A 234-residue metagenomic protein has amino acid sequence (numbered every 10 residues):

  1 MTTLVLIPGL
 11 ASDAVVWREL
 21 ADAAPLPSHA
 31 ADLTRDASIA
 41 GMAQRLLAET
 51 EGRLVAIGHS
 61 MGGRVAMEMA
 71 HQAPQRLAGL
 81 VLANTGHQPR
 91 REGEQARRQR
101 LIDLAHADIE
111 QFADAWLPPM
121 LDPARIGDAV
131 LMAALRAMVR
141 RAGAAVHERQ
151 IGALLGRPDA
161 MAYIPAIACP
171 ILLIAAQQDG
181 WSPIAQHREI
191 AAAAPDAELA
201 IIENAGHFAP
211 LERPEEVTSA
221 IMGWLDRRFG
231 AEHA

Functional and structural regions predicted by a protein language model:
M1-R45: Conserved HGGG/HGGXW glycine-rich cap/lid loop of the alpha/beta-hydrolase fold
G58-G62, A66: Gly/Ala-rich beta-loop-alpha elbow adjacent to hydrolase catalytic centers
H71-Q72, R76-A113, P119-M120: Flexible "cap/lid" loop of the alpha/beta hydrolase fold
R90-G93, D108-A166: Conserved alpha/beta-hydrolase catalytic His-Asp/Glu region
I167, L173-A175, D179: Short beta-strand/loop motif that positions the catalytic acidic residue of the alpha/beta-hydrolase fold
C169, P183-A192: Short alpha-helix in the alpha/beta-hydrolase fold that links the catalytic acid
A191-H207: Catalytic histidine neighborhood in serine/cysteine hydrolases with alpha/beta-hydrolase-type architecture
A205-T218: Catalytic histidine-centered segment of alpha/beta-hydrolase-like enzymes
